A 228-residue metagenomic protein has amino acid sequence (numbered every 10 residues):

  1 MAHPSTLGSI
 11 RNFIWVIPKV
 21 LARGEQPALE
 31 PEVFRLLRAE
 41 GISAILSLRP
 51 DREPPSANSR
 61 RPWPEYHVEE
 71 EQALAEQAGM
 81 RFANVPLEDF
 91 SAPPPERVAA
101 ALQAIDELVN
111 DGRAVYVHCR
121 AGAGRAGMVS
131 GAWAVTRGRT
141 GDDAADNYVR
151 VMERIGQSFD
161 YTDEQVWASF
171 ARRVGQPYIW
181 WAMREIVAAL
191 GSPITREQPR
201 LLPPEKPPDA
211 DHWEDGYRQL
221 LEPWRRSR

Functional and structural regions predicted by a protein language model:
M1-R11: RNA-binding accessory domains that recognize and position tRNA/RNA substrates
I10, P18-A114, R137-M152, G156-Y161: Cysteine-based protein phosphatase catalytic domain of the PTP/DSP
W15: Extracellular/periplasmic catalytic domains that process cell-envelope and extracellular macromolecules
D111-R113, M128-R228: Cysteine-dependent PTP/DSP-like catalytic domain, specifically the C-terminal lobe
G122: Conserved G/P- and acidic residue-centered "switch" motifs that form tight phosphate/ATP-binding loops in soluble
R125: Conserved SAM/SAH-binding loop-helix junction of Class I S-adenosyl-L-methionine-dependent methyltransferases
